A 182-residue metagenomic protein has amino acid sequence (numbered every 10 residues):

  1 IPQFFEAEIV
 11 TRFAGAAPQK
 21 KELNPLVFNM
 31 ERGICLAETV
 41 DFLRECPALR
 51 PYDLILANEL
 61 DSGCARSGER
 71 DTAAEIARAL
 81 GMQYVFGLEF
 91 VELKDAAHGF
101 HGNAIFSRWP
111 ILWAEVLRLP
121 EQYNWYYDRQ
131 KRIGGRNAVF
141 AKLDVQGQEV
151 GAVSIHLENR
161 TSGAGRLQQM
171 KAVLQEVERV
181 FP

Functional and structural regions predicted by a protein language model:
I1-A14, L60-E149: Structured beta-strand-rich core segments of catalytic domains in phosphoester-bond hydrolases
P2-V27, R44-Y52, Q83-V85: Eukaryote-specific, low-hydrophobicity, charge-rich regions
A16, E22-D41, D61-A65, K94-D95 (+2 more regions): Acidic/histidine-rich helix-loop elements that form or flank divalent-metal/phosphate-binding sites at the catalytic
N24-M30, L43-E69, F106, A141 (+3 more regions): Active-site beta-strand/loop signature of hydrolases that rely on acidic residues for catalysis
C35-T39, T72, I76, F86 (+2 more regions): Stable alpha-helical elements in mature extracytoplasmic
E89, I155-E158: Histidine- and/or cysteine-centered catalytic micro-motif in compact active-site loops
F100, R132-G135, G163-L167, V180: Alpha-helix initiation and capping sites
V116-R118, V153-S154, G163-R166: A short secondary-structure junction signal
